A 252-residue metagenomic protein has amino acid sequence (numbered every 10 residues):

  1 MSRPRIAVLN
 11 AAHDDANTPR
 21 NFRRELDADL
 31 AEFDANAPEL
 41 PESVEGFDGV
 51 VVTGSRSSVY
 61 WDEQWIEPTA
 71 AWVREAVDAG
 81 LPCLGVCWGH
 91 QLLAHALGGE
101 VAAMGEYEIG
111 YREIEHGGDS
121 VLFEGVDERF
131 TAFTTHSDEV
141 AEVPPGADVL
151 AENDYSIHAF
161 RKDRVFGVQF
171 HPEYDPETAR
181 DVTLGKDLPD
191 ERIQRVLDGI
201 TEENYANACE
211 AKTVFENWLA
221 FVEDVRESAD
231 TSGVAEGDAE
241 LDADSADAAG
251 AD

Functional and structural regions predicted by a protein language model:
M1-A79, V196-D252: N-terminal beta1-alpha1 cap of cysteine-dependent amidohydrolase-like domains
T18-P19, E42, W61-E63, L93-A96 (+3 more regions): Short glycine-/acidic-enriched loop or helix-start segments at secondary-structure transitions that form or flank
R20-R24, Q91, S120, S137-D138: Active-site phosphate/pyrophosphate- and oxyanion-stabilizing loops and adjacent acidic/basic residues in soluble
N21-R23, F47, Q64-E67, G98-V101 (+3 more regions): Short, glycine/charged-enriched secondary-structure capping and boundary segments
D34, S57, G89, D138 (+1 more regions): Catalytic metal-binding/acid-base residues of hydrolase active sites
T53-S120: Cysteine-nucleophile active-site neighborhood
L97-E177: Pocket-forming structural segment of enzyme catalytic cores
S156-Y205, F221: A glycine-centered loop/beta-turn motif at secondary-structure junctions
